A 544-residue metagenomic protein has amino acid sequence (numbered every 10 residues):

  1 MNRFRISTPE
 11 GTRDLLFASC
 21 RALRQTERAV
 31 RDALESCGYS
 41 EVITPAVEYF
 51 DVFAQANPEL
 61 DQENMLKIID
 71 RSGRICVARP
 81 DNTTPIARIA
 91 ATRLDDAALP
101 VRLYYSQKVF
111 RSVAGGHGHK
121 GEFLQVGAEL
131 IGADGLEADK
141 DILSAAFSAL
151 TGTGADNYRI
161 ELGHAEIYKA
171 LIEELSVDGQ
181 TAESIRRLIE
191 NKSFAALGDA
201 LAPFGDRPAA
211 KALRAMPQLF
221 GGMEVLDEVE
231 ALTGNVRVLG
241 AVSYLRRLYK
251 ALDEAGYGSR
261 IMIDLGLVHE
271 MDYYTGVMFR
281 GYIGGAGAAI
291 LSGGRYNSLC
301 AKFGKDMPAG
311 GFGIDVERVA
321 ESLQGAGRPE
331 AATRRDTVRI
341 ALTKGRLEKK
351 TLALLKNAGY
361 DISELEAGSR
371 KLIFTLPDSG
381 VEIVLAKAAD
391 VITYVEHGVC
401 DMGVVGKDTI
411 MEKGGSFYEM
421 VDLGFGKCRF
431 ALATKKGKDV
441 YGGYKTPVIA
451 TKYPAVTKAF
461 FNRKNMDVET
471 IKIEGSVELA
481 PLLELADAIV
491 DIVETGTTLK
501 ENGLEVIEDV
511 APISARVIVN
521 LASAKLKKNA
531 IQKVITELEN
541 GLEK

Functional and structural regions predicted by a protein language model:
M1-T84, K140: TRNA-binding/sensing appendages of the translation machinery
F4-R5, P329-A332, C428: Expand to "…catalyze enediolate/carbanion chemistry for C-C bond making/breaking, isomerization, decarboxylation
S19-C37, E48-Y49, T83-D96, R102-A155 (+1 more regions): Positively charged, Gly/Ser-enriched RNA/tRNA-binding surfaces
T44-Q62, G163-E174, L267-T275, E478-L483: Beta-rich nucleic-acid/ligand-interaction surfaces
E59-V109, V391, E396-V405: Glycine-rich, N-terminal phosphate-binding loop and its surrounding beta-alpha-beta segment
E129-E137, D156-R159, S184-L188, L232-L239 (+3 more regions): Flexible, glycine/proline-enriched loop segments at strand-loop-helix junctions that form or flank small-ligand binding
Y168-S259, E494, G503-E505, K527-T536 (+2 more regions): Long, charged alpha-helical interface segments
T333-K544: Domain-level signature for soluble enzymes in the chorismate/prephenate branch of the shikimate pathway
